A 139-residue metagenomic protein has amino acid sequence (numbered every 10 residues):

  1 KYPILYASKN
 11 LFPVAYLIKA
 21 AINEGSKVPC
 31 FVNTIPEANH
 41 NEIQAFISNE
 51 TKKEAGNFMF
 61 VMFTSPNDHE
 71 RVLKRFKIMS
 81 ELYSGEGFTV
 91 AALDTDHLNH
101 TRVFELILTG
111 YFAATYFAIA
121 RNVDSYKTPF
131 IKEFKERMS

Functional and structural regions predicted by a protein language model:
K1-S139: A SIS-like phosphosugar-recognition module
